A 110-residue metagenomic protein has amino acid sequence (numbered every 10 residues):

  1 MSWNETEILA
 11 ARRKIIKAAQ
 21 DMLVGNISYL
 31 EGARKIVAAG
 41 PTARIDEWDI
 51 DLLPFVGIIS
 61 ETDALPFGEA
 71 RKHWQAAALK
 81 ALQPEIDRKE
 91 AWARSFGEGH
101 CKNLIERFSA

Functional and structural regions predicted by a protein language model:
M1-A110: Acidic, Ser/Pro/Thr-rich low-complexity regulatory regions and the short amphipathic helical interaction modules they
